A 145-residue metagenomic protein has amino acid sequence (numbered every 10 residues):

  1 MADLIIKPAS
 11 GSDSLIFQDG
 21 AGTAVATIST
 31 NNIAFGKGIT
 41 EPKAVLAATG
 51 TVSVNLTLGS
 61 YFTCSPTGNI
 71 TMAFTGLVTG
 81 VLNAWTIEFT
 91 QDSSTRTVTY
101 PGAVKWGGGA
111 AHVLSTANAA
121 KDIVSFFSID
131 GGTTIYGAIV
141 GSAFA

Functional and structural regions predicted by a protein language model:
M1, L15-D19, P42-L46, C64-P66 (+1 more regions): Short, solvent-exposed secondary-structure boundary motifs
M1-D3, P8, A26, V78-T86 (+1 more regions): Surface-exposed receptor/substrate recognition regions of extracellular proteins
M1-G59: Intrinsic low-complexity, repeat-rich intrinsically disordered segments enriched in small/flexible residues
A34-K105, A120-D122, S128-A145: Exposed extracellular interaction/assembly regions and N-terminal maturation sites
